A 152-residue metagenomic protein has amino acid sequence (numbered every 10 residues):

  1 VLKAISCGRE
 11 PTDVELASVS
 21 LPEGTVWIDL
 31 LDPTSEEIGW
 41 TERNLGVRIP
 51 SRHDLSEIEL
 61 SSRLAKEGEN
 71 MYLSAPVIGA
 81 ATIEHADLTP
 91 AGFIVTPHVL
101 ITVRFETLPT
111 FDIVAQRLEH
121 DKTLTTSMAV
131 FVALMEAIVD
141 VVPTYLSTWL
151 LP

Functional and structural regions predicted by a protein language model:
V1-P152: Peripheral, non-transmembrane regulatory/ligand-interaction domains of membrane transport proteins
